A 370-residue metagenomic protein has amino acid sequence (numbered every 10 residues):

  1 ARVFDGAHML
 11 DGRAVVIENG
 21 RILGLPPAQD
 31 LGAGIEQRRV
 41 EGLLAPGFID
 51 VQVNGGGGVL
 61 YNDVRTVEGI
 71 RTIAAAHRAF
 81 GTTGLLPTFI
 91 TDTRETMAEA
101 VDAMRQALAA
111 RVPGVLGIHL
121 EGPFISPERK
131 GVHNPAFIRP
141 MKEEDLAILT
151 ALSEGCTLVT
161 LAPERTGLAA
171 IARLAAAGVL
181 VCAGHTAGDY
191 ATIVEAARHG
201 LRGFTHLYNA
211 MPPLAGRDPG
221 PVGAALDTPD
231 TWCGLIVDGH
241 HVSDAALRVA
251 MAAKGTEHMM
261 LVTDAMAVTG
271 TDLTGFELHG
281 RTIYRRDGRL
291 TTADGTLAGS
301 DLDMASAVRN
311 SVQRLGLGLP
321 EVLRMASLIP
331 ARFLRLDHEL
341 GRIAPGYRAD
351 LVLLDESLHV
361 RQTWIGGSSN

Functional and structural regions predicted by a protein language model:
A1-G32, W364, S369: N-terminal metal-binding scaffold of metallo-dependent hydrolase/deaminase domains
L31-R71, A75: Replace "His-x-His-based motif
N54-G56, R71-A100, G114-S126, S153-E164 (+3 more regions): Divalent metal-dependent hydrolysis catalytic cores, especially in the metallo-beta-lactamase
V67-E68, A100-A103, K142-E144, G216-V222: Charged helix-capping and loop-helix junction motifs
L120, L174, F204, S311 (+1 more regions): Conserved, mostly hydrophobic/aromatic
S126-L152: Conserved phosphate-binding/catalytic loop of the ribokinase/pfkB sugar-kinase fold
L146, T150-T271: Active-site core of metal-dependent hydrolases
G223-C233, M251-T263, T269-Y347, L351-L354: His/Asp/Glu-enriched, well-ordered alpha-helical/loop segment that forms or immediately abuts the divalent-metal
